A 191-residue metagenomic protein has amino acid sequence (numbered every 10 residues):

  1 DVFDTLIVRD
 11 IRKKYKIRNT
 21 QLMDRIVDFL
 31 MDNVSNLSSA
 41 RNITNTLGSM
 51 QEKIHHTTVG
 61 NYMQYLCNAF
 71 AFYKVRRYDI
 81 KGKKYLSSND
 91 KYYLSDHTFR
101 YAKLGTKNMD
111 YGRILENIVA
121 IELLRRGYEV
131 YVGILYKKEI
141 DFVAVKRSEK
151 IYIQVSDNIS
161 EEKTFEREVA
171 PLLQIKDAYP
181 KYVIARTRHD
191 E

Functional and structural regions predicted by a protein language model:
D1-K150: Accessory nucleic acid-recognition modules appended to NTPase machines
T98, S156-D157: Short, histidine-centered active-site or binding-site loop motifs used for metal coordination, general acid-base
G133, D157-E191: Catalytic cores of nucleic-acid endonucleases
I153: Conserved beta3 VAIK motif of the Hanks protein kinase fold
